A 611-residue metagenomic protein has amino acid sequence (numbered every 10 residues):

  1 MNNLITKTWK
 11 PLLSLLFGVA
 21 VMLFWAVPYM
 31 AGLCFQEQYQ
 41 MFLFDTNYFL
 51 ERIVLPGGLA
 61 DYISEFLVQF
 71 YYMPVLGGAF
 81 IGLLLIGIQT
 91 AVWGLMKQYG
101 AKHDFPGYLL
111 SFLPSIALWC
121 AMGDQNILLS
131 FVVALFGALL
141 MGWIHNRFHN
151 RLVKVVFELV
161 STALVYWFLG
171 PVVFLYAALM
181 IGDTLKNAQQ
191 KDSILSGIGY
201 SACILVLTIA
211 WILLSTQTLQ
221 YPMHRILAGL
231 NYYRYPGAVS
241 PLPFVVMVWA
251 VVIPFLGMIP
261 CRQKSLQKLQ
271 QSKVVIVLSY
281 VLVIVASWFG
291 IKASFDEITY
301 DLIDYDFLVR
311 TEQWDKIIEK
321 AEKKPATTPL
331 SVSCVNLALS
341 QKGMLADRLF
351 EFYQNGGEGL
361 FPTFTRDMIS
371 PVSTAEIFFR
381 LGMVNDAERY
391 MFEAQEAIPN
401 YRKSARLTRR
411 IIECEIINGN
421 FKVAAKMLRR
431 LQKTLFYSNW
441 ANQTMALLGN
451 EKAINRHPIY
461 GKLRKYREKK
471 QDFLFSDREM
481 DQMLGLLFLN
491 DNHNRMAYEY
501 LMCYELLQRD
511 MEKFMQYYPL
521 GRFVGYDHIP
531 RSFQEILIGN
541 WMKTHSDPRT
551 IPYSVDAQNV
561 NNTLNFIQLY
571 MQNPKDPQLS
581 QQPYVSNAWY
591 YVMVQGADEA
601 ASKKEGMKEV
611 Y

Functional and structural regions predicted by a protein language model:
M1-M22, D104, S272-V281: Start-transfer (signal-anchor) and selected internal transmembrane alpha helices of multi-pass inner/ER membrane
M30-L67, C120, I209-F244: Membrane-interfacial interhelical loops
Q38, I53-G57, I81, F105-R151 (+2 more regions): Membrane-interface micro-motifs in multi-pass membrane enzymes
F105-F112, N146-A163, D192-A202: Short hydrophobic alpha-helices at membrane interfaces in multi-pass membrane enzymes
G123-L129, R147-A188, L205-T216: Transmembrane helices and adjacent periplasmic/lumenal helix-loop junctions of polyprenol-phosphate-dependent
L227, V239-S279: Cytosolic-side transmembrane helix boundary signature
L269-D296: Internal/C-terminal transmembrane anchor helices
F289-F473, G485-D510: Soluble catalytic regions of membrane-associated enzymes that act on cell-envelope and secretory-pathway components
